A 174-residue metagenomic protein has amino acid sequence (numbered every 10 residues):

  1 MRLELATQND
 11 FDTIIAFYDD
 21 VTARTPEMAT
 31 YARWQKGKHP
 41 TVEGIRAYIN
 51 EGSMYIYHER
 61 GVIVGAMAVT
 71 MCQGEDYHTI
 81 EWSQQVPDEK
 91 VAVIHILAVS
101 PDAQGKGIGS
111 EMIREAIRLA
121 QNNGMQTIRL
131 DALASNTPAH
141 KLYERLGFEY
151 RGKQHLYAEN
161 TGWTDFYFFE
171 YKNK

Functional and structural regions predicted by a protein language model:
R2-A16: A short beta-loop-alpha structural element at the N-terminal edge of CoA-dependent acyl/N-acetyltransferase catalytic
A23-G44: Conserved GNAT-fold acetyl-CoA-binding loop/helix
E43-I56, C72-D76, V93: A short helix-loop-beta-strand connector motif used in the catalytic cores of GNAT acetyltransferases and, in some
E51-M67: Conserved beta-hairpin
A68-I96, Q104, E159-N160: Conserved acyl-donor/pantetheine-binding loop and adjacent beta-alpha core of acyl/acetyltransferases and related
V99, G105-R118, K141-R145: Conserved acetyl-CoA-binding loop-helix of GNAT-fold acetyltransferases
I113, A120-D131: Conserved GNAT acetyl-CoA-binding A-motif
L133-N136, E144-L146, H155-K174: C-terminal "cap" of GNAT-fold acetyltransferases
